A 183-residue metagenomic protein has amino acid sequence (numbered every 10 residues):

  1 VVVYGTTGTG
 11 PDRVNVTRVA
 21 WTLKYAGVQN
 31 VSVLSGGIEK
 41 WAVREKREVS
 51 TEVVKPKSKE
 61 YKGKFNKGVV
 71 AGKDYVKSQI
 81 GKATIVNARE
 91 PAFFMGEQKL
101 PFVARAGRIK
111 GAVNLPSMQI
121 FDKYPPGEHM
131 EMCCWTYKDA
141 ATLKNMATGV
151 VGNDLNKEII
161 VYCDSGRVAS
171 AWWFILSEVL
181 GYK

Functional and structural regions predicted by a protein language model:
V1, A83, I159-V161: Generic beta-sheet signal
V1-Y75, Q98, D122, N156 (+1 more regions): Thiolate-centered catalytic microenvironments shared by cysteine-dependent enzyme domains
T6, K77-N156: Positively charged, proline/Ser/Thr-rich regional signature most characteristic of the Rhodanese/CDC25-like
L34-S35, N87, Y162: Active-site-adjacent beta-strand anchor residues
K144-V151, R167-S170, E178: Catalytic-pocket segment enriched in acidic/His residues
L155-S165: Active-site neighborhood of thiol-dependent amide/isopeptide-bond enzymes
